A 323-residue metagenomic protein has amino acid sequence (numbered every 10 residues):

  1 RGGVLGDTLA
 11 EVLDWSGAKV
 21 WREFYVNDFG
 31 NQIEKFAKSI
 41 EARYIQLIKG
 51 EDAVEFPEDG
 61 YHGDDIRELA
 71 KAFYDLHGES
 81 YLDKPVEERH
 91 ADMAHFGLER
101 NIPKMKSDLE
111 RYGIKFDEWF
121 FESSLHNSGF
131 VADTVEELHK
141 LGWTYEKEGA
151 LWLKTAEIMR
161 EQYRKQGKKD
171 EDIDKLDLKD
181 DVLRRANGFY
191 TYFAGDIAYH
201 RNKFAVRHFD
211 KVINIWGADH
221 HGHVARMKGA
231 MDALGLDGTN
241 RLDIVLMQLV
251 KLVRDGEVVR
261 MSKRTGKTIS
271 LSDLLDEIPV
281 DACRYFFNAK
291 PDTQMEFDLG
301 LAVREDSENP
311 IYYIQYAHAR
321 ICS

Functional and structural regions predicted by a protein language model:
R1-S323: NTP-dependent nucleotidyl-transfer catalytic core
